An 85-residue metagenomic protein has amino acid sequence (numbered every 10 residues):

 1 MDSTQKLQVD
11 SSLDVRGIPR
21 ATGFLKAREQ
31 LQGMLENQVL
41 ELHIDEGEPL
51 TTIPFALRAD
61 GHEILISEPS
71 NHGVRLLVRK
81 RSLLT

Functional and structural regions predicted by a protein language model:
M1-D2, L35, N71: Charged, low-complexity, helix/coiled-coil-prone segments
M1-Q8, L77-L83: Short, compositionally biased "basic patch" segments
T4-P19: Acidic/glycine-enriched edge-of-secondary-structure segments
Q8-D10, N37-E41, G73-R75: Intrinsic-disorder/low-complexity, polar/charged segments enriched in Ser/Thr/Lys/Arg/Asp/Glu/Gln
V15-S67: Amphipathic, hydrophobic secondary-structure cores in small proteins
A56, D60-T85: C-terminal structural segments of small proteins and small subunits
